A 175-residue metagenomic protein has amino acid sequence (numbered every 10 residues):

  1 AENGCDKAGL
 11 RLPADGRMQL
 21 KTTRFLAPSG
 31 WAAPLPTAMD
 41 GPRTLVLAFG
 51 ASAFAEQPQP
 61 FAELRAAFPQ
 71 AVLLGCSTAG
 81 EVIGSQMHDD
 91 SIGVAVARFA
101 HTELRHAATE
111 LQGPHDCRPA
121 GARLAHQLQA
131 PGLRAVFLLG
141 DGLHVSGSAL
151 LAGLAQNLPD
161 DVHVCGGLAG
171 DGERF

Functional and structural regions predicted by a protein language model:
L10-L12: Leucine-biased recognition of intrinsically disordered, low-complexity hydrophobic segments
D15-F175: Cofactor- and metal-binding active-site motifs of prokaryotic enzymes that mediate redox/radical or nucleophilic
